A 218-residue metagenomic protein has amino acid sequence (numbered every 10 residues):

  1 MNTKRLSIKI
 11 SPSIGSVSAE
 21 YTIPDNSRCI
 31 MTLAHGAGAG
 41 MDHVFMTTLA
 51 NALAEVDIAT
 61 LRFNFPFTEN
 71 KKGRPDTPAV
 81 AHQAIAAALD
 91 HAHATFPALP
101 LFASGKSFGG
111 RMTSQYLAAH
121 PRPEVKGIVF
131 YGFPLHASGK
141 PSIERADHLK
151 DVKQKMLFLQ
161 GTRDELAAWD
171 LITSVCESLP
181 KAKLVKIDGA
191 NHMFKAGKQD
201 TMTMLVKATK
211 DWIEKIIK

Functional and structural regions predicted by a protein language model:
L6-L101, K195-G197, T201, L205: Serine-hydrolase catalytic machinery in alpha/beta-hydrolase-like enzymes
A37, T162-D164, G189-N191, K198: Acidic beta-to-alpha connecting loop that harbors the catalytic carboxylate
F65-K71, P134, D188-A190: Short beta-to-alpha linker loops that shape the active-site pocket of alpha/beta-hydrolase fold enzymes
I85-D151: Primarily recognizes the serine-hydrolase "nucleophile elbow" in alpha/beta-hydrolase and SGNH/GDSL folds
V152-K153, F158-Q160, D164: Short beta-strand/loop motif that positions the catalytic acidic residue of the alpha/beta-hydrolase fold
E165-L171: Conserved alpha/beta-hydrolase "acid-adjacent" motif
S178-M193: Catalytic histidine neighborhood in serine/cysteine hydrolases with alpha/beta-hydrolase-type architecture
A190-F194, K198-K218: Catalytic active-site module of serine/aspartate enzymes centered on a nucleophile-bearing elbow/loop
